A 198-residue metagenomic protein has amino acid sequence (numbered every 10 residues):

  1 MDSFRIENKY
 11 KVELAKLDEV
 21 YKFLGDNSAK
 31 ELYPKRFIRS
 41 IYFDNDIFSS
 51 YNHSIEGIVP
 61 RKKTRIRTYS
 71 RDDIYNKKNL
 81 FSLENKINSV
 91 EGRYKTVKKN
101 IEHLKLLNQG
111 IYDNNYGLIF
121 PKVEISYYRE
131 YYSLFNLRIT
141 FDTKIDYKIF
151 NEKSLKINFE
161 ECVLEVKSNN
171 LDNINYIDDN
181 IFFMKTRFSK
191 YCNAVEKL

Functional and structural regions predicted by a protein language model:
M1-L198: Phosphate-end processing signature that detects enzymes handling 5′-triphosphorylated RNA and polyphosphate
